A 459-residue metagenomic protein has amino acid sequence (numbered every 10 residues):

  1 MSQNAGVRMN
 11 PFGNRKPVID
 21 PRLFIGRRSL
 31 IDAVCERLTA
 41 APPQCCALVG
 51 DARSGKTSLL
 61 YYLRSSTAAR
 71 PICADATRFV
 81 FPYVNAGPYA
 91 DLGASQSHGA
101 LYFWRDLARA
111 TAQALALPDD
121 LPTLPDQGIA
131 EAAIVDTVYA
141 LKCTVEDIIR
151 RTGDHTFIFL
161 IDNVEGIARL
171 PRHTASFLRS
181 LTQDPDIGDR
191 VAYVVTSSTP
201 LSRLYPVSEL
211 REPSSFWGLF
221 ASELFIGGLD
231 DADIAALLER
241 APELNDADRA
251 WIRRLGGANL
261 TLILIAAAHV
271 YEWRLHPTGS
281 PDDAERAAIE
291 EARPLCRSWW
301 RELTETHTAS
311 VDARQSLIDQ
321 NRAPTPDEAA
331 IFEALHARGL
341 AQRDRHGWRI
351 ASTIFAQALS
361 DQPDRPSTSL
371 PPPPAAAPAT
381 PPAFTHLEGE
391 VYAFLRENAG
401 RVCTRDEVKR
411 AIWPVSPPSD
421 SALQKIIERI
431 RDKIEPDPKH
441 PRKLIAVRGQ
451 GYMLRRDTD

Functional and structural regions predicted by a protein language model:
M1-C73, D147, R151, R405: Walker A/P-loop-proximal flanking segment of P-loop NTPase domains
F81-D120: Conserved NTP-binding/hydrolysis module of P-loop NTPases
D106, A110-I161, E165-R172, Q183-R190: Mid-core helix/loop region of P-loop NTP-binding domains shared across ATPases and GTPases
G166-T174, R179-P213: Sensor-1/coupling segment of RecA-like P-loop NTPase cores
F220-D248, A266: Conserved small helical "lid"/interfacial subdomain of P-loop NTPases
L244-L340, D344-W348, T353, A379 (+2 more regions): Winged-helix-like regulatory helical subdomains adjacent to P-loop NTPase cores
P374-F384, S416-P417, S421-D459: DNA-binding patch around the recognition helix
P381-I412, E428-I430: Short amphipathic alpha-helical recognition elements used for nucleic-acid or partner binding across transcription
